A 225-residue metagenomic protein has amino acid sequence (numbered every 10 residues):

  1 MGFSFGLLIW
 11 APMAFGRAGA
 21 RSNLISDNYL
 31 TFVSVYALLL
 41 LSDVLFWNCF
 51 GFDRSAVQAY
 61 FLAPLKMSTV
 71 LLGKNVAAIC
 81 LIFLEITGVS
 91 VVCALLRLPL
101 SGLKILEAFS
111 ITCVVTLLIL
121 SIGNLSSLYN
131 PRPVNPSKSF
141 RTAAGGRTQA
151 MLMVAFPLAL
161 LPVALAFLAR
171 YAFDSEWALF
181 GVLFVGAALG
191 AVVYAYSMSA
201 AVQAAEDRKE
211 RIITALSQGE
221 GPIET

Functional and structural regions predicted by a protein language model:
M1-Q58, M67-T225: Hydrophobic alpha-helical transmembrane segments of membrane proteins
